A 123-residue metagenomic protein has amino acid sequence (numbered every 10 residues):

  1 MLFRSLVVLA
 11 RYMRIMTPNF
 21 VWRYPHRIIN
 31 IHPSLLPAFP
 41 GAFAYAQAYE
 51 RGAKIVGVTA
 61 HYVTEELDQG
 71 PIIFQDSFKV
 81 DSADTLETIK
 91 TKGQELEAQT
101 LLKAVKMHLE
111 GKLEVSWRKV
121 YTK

Functional and structural regions predicted by a protein language model:
M1-L2: Short, small-residue-biased leader/transition segments that mark boundaries at the very start of proteins
L6-K123: Donor/substrate-binding cores of folate-linked one-carbon enzymes
